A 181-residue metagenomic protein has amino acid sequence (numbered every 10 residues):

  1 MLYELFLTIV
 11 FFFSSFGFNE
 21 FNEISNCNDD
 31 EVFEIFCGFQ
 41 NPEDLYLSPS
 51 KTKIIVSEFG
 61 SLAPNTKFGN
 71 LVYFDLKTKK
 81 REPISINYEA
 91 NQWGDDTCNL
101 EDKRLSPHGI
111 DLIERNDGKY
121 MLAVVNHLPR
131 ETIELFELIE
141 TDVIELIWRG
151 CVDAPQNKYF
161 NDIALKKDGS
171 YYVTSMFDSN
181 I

Functional and structural regions predicted by a protein language model:
E20-N41, G94-D95, E145-L146: A short helix->beta-strand "capping" segment at the edge of beta-propeller domains
E34-N70: Beta-strand-rich domains and repeat architectures in extracellular enzymes and scaffolds, especially beta-propellers
I35-G38, S85-Y88, N99-D102, C151-Q156: Surface loop/turn motifs at the tips and blade-to-blade linkers of beta-strand repeat domains
N41, K67, S106, P129 (+1 more regions): Beta-rich catalytic cores
S48-S50, I113-G118, L165-D168: Residue-level detector of Asp-centered blade-edge/turn motifs that repeat once per structural unit in beta-propeller
I55-S57, V124-V125, V173-T174: Residue position within the beta-strands of beta-propeller blades
G60-P64, D117, L128-R130, D178-N180: Short glycine/acidic-enriched loop and turn motifs that connect beta-strands
G69-N116: Blade-loop segments of beta-propeller domains
